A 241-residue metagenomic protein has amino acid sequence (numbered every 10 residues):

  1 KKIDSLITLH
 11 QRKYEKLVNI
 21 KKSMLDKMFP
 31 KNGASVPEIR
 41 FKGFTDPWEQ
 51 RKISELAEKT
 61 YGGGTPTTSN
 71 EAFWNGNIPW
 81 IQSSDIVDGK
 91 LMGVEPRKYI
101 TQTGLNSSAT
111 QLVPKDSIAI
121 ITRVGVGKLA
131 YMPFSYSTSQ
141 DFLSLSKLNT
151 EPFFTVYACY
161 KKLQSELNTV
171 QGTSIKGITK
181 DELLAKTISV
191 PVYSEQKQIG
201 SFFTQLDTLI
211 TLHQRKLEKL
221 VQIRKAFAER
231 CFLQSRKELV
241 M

Functional and structural regions predicted by a protein language model:
K1-E49, S194-M241: Amphipathic alpha-helical segments with low aromatic content
F29, I86, L183: Hydrophobic pocket-lining residues within nucleotide cofactor-binding pockets
R40-G64, N75, W80, M241: Non-catalytic DNA-recognition/assembly elements of restriction-modification systems
G76, Q82-S84, G93-Y160, G172 (+1 more regions): A short beta-sheet element
F142-E151, E182-G200: Proline-centric
C159-I188: Specificity-determining recognition surfaces
